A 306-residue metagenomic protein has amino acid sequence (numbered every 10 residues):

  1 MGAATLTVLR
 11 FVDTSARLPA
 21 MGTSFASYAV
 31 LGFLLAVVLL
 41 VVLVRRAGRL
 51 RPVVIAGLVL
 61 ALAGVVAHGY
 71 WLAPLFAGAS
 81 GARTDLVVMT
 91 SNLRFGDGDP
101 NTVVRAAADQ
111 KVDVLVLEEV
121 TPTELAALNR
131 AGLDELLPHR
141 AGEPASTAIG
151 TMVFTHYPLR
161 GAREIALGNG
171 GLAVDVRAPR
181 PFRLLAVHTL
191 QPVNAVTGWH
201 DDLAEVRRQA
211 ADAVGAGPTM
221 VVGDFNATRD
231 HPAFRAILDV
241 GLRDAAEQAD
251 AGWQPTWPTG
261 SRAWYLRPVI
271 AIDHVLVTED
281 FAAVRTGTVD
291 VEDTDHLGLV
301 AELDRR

Functional and structural regions predicted by a protein language model:
M1-R130: N-terminal, active-site-proximal structural segment of metallo-dependent hydrolase catalytic domains
V88, R94-A108, L117-R306: Soluble catalytic domains of enzymes that build or remodel membrane lipids, polysaccharides, and related
